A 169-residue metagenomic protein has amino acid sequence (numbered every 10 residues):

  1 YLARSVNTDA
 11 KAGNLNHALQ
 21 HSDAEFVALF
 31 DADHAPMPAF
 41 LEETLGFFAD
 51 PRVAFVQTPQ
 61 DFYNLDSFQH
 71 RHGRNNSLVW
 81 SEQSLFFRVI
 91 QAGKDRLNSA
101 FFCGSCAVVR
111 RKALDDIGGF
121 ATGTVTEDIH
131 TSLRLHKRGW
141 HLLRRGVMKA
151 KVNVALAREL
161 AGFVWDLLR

Functional and structural regions predicted by a protein language model:
L2-F26, P38-V125, H136-K137, V147: Long helical/loop segments within the catalytic core of UDP-sugar-dependent glycosyltransferases, especially the large
A39, L133-R134, V152, W165: Generic hydrophobic alpha-helical membrane-span motif
V125-T131: Acidic donor-binding loop at a coil-to-helix junction in glycosyltransferase catalytic cores that engages
H141-L143: Residue-level detector of anion-binding/catalytic polar loops
G146-R169: A detector of single, family-specific signature residues that are central to catalytic or substrate-handling motifs
